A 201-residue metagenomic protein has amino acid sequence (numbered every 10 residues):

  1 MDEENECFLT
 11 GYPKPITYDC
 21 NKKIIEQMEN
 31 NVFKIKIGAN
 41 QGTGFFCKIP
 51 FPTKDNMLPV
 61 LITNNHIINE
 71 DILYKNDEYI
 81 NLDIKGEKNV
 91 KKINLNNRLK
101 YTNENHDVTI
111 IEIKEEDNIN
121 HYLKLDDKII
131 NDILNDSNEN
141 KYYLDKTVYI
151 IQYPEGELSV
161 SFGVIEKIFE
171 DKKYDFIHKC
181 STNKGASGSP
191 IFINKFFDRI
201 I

Functional and structural regions predicted by a protein language model:
D2-I49, V108-T109: N-terminal activation segment of mature serine protease catalytic domains
F8, P15, D55-N56, L61: A detector of low-complexity, intrinsically disordered, Ser/Thr/Gly/Pro/Ala-rich segments
Q27-Q41, D55-L58, N65-D175, I193-N194: Serine endopeptidase catalytic core focused on the charge-relay Asp
F45, E166, S181-I201: Catalytic nucleophile loop of clan PA
F51-T53: Structural signature of eukaryotic scaffold interfaces centered on beta-propeller domains
N64-N65, N183: Asparagine-centered polar/low-complexity signal
